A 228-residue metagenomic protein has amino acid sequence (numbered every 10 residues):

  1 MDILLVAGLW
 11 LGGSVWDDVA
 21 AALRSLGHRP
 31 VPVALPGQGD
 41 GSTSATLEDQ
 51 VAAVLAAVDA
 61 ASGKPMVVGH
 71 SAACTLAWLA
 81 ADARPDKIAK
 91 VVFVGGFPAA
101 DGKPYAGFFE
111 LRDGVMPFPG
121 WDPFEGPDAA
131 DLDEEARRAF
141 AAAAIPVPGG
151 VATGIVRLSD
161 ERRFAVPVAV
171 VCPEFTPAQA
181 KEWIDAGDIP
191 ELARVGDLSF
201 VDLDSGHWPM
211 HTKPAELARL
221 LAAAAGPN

Functional and structural regions predicted by a protein language model:
D2-D40, S62-G63: Conserved HGGG/HGGXW glycine-rich cap/lid loop of the alpha/beta-hydrolase fold
D18, L79-A83: Active-site signature of alpha/beta-hydrolase-fold catalytic machinery across serine- and Asp/Cys-nucleophile hydrolases
P32-M66, D82, A106-E110: Active-site loop/oxyanion-hole signature of alpha/beta-hydrolase fold enzymes
V68-A73, A77: Gly/Ala-rich beta-loop-alpha elbow adjacent to hydrolase catalytic centers
D82, D86-I88, V92-G126, G150-V151 (+2 more regions): Flexible "cap/lid" loop of the alpha/beta hydrolase fold
A142-E161: Active-site nucleophile elbow and catalytic-triad environment of alpha/beta-hydrolase enzymes
F164, V170-C172: Short beta-strand/loop motif that positions the catalytic acidic residue of the alpha/beta-hydrolase fold
P177-D204, W208, E216-A224: Conserved loop-alpha-helix segment in the C-terminal half of the alpha/beta-hydrolase fold that carries the catalytic
